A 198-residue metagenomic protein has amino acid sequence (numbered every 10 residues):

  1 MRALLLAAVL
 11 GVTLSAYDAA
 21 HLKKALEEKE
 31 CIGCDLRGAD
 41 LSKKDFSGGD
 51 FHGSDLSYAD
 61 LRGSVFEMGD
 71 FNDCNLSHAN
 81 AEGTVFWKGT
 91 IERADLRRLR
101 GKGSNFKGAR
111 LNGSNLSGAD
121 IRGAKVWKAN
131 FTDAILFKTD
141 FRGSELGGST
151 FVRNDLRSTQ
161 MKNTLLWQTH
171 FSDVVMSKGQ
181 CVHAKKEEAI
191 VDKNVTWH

Functional and structural regions predicted by a protein language model:
M1, A16-Y17: Absolute protein N-terminus
A3-V12: Sec-dependent N-terminal signal peptides
Y17-H198: Tandem repeat scaffolds
